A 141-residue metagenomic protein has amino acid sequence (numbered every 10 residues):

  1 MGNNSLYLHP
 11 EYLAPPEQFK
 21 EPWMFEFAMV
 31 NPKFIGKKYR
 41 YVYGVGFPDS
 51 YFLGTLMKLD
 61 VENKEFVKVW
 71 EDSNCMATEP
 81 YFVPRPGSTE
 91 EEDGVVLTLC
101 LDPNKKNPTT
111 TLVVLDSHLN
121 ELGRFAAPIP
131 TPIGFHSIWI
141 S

Functional and structural regions predicted by a protein language model:
M1-S141: Beta-propeller domains
